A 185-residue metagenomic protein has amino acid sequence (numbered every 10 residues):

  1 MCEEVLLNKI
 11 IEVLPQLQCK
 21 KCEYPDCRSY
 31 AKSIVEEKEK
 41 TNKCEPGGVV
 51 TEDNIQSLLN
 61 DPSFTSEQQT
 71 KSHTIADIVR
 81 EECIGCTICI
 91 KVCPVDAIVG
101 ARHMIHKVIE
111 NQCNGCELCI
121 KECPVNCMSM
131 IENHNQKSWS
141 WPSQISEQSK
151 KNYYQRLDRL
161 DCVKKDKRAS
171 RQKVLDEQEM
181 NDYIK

Functional and structural regions predicted by a protein language model:
M1, V5-L6, L14, S33-G47 (+1 more regions): Cysteine-centered metal-binding/redox modules
L7-L17, K38-P46, S63-G85, I90-K91 (+3 more regions): Ferredoxin-like iron-sulfur electron-transfer modules
L14-Q18, V35, L59, S63 (+2 more regions): Generic secondary-structure transition motif, activating predominantly at the C-termini of alpha-helices
K20-Y30: N-terminal glycine-rich anion-binding loops that anchor highly charged ligand groups
D26-C27, T51, G115: Short phosphate-engaging motifs
Y30, N54, V92: Phosphate- and divalent-cation-binding pockets in alpha/beta enzyme and binding domains that engage nucleotide-derived
E110-K185: Flanking helices and flexible, charged tails adjoining ferredoxin-like Fe-S electron-transfer domains in multi-subunit
